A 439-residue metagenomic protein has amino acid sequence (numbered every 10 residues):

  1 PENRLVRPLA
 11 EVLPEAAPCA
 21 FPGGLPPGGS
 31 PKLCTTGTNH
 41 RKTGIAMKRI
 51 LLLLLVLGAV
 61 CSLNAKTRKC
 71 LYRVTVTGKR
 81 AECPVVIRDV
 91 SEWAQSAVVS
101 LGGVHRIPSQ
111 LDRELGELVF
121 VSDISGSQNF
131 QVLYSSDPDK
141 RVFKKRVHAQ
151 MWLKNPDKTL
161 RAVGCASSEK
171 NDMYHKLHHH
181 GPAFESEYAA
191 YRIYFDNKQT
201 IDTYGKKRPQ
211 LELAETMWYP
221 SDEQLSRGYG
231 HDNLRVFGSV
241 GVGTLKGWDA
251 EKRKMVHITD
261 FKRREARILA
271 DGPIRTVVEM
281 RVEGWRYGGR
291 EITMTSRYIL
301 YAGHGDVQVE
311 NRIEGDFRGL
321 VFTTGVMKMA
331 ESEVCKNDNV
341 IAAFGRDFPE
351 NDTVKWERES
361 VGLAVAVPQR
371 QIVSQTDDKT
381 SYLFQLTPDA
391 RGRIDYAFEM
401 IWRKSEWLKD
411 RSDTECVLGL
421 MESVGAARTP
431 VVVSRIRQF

Functional and structural regions predicted by a protein language model:
P1, P31-A46: Short, Lys/Arg-enriched N-terminal segments with co-localized hydrophobic residues within the first ~10-30 amino acids
I50-G58: Sec-dependent N-terminal signal peptides
K66-D172, H179: Alpha-mannosidase-like glycoside hydrolase catalytic domains involved in N-glycan trimming, generalizing to other
Y72-V74, Y188, V307-I313: Short, well-ordered beta-strand segments enriched in hydrophobic/aromatic residues
E114-L118, S122-I124, L363-F439: Beta-strand-rich recognition/accessory modules
S136-H257: Solvent-exposed N-terminal domain segments of exported/luminal and surface proteins
Q224-Y301: Extended, loop-rich substrate-binding clefts of extracytoplasmic carbohydrate-active enzymes
M294, G305-D338: Acidic (Asp/Glu-rich), glycine- and aromatic
